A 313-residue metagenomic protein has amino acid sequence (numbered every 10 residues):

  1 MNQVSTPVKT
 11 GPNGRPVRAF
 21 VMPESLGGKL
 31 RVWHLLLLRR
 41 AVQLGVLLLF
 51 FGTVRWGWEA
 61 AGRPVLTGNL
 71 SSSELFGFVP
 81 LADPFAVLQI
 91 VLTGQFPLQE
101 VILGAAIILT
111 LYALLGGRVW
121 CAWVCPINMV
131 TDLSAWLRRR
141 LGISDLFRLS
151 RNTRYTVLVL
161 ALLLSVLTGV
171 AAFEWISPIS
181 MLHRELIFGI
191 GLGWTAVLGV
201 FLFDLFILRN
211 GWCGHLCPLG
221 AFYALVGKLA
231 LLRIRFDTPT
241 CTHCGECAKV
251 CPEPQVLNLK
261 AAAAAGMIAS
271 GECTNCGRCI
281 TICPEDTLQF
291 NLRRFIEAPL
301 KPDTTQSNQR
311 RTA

Functional and structural regions predicted by a protein language model:
M1-G266, G271-T274, T281-A313: Non-ligating segments of multi-cofactor redox enzymes
